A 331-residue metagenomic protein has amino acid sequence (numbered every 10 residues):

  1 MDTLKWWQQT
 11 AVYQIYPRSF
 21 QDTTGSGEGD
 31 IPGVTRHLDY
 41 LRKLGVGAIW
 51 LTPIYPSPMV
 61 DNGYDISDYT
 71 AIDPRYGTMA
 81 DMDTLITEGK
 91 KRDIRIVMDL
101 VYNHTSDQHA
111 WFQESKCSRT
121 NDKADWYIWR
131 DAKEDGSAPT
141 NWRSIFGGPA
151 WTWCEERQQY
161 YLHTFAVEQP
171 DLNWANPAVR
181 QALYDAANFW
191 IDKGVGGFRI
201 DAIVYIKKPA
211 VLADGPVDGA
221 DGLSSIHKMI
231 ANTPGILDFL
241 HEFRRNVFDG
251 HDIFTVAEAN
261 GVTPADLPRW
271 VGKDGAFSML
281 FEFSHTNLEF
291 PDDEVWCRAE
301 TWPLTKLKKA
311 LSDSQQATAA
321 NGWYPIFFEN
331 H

Functional and structural regions predicted by a protein language model:
M1-N188, D192, Y205-A265, W270-G272: Acidic/aromatic-lined carbohydrate-recognition and catalytic surfaces of CAZymes acting on diverse glycans
I49, F198-I200: Hydrophobic residues within beta-strands of alpha/beta enzymes
D99, I200, H331: Active-site glycine-centered loops adjacent to acidic/histidine catalytic or metal-binding residues that shape
V195: Conserved protein kinase catalytic-loop anchor
A259-H331: Noncatalytic carbohydrate-binding groove/subsite architecture in carbohydrate-active enzymes
